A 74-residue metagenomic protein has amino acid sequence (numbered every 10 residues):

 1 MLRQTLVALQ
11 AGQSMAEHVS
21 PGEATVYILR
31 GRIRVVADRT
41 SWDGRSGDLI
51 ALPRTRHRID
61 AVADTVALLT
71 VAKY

Functional and structural regions predicted by a protein language model:
M1-A16: A short glycine-rich, His/Asp/Glu-containing loop-to-beta-strand
S14-A16, I50-I59: Histidine-centered metal-chelating micro-motifs
P21-D38: Glycine- and acidic-residue-biased ligand/ion/polar-headgroup-sensing regions
L29-R30, R45-S46, A63: A cytosolic small-molecule/anion-sensing beta-strand core signal
D38-T55: Short acidic-glycine-tyrosine-enriched beta hairpin
R54-Y74: Ligand-binding loop in jelly-roll beta-barrel domains
